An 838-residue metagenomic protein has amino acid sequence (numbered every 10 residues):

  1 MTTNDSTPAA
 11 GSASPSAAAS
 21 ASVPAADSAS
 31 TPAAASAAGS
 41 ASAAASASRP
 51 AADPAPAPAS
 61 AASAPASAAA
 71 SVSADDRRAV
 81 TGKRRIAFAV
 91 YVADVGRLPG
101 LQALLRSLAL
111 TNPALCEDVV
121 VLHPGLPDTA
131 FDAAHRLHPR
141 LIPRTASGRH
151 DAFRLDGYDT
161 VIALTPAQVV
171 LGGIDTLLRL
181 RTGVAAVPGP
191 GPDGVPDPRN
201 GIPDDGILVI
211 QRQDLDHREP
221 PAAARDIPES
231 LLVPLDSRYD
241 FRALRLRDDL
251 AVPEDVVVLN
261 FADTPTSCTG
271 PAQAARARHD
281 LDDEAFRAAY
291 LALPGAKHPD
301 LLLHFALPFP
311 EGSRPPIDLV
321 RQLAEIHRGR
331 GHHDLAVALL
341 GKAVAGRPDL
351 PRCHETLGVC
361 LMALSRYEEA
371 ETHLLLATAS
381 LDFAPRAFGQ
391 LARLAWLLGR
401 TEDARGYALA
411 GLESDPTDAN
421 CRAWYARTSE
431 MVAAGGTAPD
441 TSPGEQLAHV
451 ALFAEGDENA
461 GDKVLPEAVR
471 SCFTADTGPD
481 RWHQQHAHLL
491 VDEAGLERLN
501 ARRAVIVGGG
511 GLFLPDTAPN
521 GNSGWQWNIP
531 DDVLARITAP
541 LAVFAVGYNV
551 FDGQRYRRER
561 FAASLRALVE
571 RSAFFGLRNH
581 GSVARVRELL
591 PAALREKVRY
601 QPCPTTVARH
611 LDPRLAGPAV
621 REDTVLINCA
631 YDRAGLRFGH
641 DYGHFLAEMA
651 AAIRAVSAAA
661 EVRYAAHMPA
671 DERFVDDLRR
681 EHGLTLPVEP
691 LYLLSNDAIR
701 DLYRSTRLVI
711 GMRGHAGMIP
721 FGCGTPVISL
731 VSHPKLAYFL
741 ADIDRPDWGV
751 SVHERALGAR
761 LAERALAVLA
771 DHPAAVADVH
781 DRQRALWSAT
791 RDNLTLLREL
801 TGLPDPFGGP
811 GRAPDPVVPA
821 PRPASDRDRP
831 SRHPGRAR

Functional and structural regions predicted by a protein language model:
D76-V90, R97-A103, L115, V121-H123 (+2 more regions): A glycosyltransferase accessory/donor-loop signature
T145-P192: GT-A fold catalytic core of metal-dependent nucleotide-sugar glycosyltransferases, centered on the diacidic
G312, G346, S380-L381, S414: Structural marker of alpha-solenoid helical repeat scaffolds
G329, A363-L364, L397-L398, R427-M431: Register position in tetratricopeptide repeats
A426-R838: Active-site anion-handling motifs in enzyme catalytic cores
